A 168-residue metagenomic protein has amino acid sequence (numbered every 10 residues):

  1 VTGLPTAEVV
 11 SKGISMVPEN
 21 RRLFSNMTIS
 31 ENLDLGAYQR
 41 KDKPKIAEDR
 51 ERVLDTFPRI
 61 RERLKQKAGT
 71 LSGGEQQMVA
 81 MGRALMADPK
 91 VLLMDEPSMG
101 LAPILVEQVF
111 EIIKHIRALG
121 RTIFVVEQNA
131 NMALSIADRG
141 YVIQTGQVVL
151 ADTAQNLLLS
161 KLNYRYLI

Functional and structural regions predicted by a protein language model:
V1-R21, K43-R50, E62-K65, A154-K161: ABC ATPase NBD coupling module
L4, I29-E48, T56-R59, D152 (+1 more regions): ABC-type ATPase nucleotide-binding domains, specifically the catalytic core motifs of the NBD
K67-L71, E75: Conserved ABC ATPase signature
A84-L85: ABC ATPase C-loop
D88: Conserved catalytic motifs of ABC-family nucleotide-binding domains
L92-E96: Catalytic Walker B motif of ABC-type/P-loop ATPase nucleotide-binding domains
V106-L119: Helical segment within the ABC ATPase nucleotide-binding domain
Q147-I168: Conserved beta-strand-loop-alpha-helix hinge in the C-terminal portion of ABC ATPase nucleotide-binding domains
